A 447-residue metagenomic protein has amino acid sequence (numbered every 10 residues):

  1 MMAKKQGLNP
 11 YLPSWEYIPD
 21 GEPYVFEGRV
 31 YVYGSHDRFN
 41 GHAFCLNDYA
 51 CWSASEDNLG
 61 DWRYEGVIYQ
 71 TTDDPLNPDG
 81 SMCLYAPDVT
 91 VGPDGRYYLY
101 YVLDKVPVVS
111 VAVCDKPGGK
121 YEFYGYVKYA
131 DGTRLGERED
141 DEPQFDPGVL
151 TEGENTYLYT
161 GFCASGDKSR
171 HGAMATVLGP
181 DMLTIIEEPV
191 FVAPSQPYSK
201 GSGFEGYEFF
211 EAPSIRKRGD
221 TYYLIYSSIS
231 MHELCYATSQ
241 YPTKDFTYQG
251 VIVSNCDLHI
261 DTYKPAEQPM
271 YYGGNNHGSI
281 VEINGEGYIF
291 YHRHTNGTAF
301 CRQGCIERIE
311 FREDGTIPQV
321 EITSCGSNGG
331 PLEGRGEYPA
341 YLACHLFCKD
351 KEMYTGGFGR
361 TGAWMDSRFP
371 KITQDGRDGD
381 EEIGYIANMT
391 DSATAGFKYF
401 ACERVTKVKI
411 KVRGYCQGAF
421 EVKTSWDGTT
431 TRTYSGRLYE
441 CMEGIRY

Functional and structural regions predicted by a protein language model:
M1-Y447: Carbohydrate-active catalytic/glycan-binding domains of CAZyme proteins, especially the secreted or lumenal ectodomains
